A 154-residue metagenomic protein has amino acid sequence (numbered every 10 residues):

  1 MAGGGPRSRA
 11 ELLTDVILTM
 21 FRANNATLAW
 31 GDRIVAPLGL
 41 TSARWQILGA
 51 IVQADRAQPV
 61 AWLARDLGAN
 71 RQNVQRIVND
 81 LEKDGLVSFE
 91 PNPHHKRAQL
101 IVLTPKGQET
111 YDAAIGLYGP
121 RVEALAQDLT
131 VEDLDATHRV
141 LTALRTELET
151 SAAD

Functional and structural regions predicted by a protein language model:
M1-L38: N-terminal leader segment of winged-helix/HTH proteins
M1-S8, V131-D154: C-terminal regulatory/oligomerization modules of transcriptional regulators
A2-G3, L28, P59, N79-R139: Charged, amphipathic alpha-helical coiled-coil/dimerization segments
D15, Q46, D135: Active-site phosphate/pyrophosphate-handling residues
M20, L48-I51, L141: Hydrophobic structural patches
N25, A29-N70: N-terminal helix-turn-helix DNA-binding core of bacterial DNA-binding proteins
